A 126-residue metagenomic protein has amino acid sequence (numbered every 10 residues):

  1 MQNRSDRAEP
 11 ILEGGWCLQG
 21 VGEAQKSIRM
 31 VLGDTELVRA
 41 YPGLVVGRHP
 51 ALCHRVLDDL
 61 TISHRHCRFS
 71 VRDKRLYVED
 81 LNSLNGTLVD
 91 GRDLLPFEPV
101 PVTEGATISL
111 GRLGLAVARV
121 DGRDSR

Functional and structural regions predicted by a protein language model:
M1-L60, S70, T107, A116 (+1 more regions): Intrinsically disordered, low-complexity acidic Ser/Thr-rich regulatory segments
R55, H66-T107: Forkhead-associated
I62-H64: Amphipathic hydrophobic-ligand
